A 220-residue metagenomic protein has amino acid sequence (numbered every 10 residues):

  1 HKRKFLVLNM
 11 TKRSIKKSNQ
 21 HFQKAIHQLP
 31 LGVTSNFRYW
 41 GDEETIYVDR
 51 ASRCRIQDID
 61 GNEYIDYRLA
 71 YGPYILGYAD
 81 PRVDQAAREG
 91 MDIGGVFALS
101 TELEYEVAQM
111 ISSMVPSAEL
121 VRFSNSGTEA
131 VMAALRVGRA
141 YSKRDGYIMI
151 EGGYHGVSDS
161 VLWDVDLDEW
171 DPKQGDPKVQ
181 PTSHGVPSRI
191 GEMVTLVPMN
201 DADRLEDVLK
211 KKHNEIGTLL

Functional and structural regions predicted by a protein language model:
H1-N9: Short, Lys/Arg-enriched N-terminal segments with co-localized hydrophobic residues within the first ~10-30 amino acids
T11-R50, R189: Active-site-adjacent loop/helix segments that line or gate small-molecule/cofactor pockets in enzymes
S14-S18, F22, D49, D80 (+8 more regions): Generic structural signal for well-ordered, non-membrane alpha-helical segments in soluble metabolic enzymes
K16-K24, R55-N62, S112-S113: Short, hydrophobic/aliphatic alpha-helical segments
T45-D66: Active-site and channel-lining beta-strand-loop segments that bind or position nucleotide-derived/phosphorylated
E63-R144, I148: Glycine-rich loop-to-alpha-helix module at the N-terminal edge of alpha/beta enzyme cores
Q109-E215: PLP-dependent aspartate aminotransferase-fold enzymes
G217-L220: Condensing-enzyme catalytic core of the thiolase-fold
